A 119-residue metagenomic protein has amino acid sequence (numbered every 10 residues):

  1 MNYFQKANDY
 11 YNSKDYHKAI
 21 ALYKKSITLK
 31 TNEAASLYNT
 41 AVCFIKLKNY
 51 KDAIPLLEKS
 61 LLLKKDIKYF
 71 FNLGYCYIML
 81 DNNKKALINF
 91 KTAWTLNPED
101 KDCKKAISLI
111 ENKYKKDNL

Functional and structural regions predicted by a protein language model:
M1, A34-A35, I67-K68, K101-D102: Helix-start (N-cap) detector for alpha-helical repeat units in TPR-like alpha-solenoids, especially tetratricopeptide
M1-L29, E33: Alpha-helical segment of the N-proximal tetratricopeptide repeat
N12-S13, K46, M79, L109-K116: Register position in tetratricopeptide repeats
K25-S26, K59-S60, T92-A93: Canonical positions in the second alpha-helix
T31, K64-K65, P98: Short coil turns that delineate tetratricopeptide repeat
